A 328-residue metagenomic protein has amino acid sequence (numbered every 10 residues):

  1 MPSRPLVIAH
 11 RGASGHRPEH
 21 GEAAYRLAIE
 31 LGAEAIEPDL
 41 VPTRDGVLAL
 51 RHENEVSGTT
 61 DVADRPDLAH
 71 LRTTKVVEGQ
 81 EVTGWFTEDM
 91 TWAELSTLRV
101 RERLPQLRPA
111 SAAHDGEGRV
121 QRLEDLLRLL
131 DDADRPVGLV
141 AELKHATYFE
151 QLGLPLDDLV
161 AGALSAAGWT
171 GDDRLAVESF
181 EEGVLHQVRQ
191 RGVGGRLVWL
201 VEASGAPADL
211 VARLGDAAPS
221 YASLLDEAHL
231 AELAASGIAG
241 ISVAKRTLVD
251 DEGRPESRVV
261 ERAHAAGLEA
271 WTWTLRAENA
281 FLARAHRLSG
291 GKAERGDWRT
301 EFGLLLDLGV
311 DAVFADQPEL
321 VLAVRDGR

Functional and structural regions predicted by a protein language model:
M1-R328: Phosphate-group recognition and catalysis centered on beta-loop-alpha active-site segments
